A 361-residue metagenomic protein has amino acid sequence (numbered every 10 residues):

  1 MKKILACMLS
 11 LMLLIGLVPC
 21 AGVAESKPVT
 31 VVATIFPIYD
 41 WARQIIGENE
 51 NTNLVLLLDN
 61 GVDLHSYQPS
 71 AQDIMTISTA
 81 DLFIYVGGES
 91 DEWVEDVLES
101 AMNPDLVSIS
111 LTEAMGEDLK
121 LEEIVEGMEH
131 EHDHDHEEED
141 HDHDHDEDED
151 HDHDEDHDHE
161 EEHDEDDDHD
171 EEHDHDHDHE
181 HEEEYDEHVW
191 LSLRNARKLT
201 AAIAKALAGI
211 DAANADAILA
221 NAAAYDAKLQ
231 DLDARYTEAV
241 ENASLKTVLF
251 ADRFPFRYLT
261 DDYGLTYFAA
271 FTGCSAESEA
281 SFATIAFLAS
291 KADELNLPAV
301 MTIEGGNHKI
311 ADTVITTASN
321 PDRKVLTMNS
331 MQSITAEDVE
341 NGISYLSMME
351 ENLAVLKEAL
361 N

Functional and structural regions predicted by a protein language model:
M1-M8: Positively charged n-region of N-terminal signal peptides that target proteins for export
C7, E25-N361: Extracytoplasmic metal-acquisition and chelation regions
L9-L14: Hydrophobic helical h-region of N-terminal Sec-dependent signal peptides in bacterial secretory/periplasmic proteins
I15-G22: C-terminal segment of classical bacterial N-terminal signal peptides
